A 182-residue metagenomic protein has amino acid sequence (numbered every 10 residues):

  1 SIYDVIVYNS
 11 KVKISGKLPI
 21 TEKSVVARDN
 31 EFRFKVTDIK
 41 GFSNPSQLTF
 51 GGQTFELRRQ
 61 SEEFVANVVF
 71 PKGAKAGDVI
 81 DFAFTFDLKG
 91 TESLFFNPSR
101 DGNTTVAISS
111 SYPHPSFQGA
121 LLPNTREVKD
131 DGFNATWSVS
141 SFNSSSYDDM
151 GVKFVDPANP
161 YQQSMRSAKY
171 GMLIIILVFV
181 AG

Functional and structural regions predicted by a protein language model:
S1-D148: Soluble non-transmembrane domains of integral membrane proteins
L121, S145-G151, K169-I176: Hydrophobic alpha-helical transmembrane segments
V139-S141, D156, A168: Generic secondary-structure transition motif, activating predominantly at the C-termini of alpha-helices
M150-N159: Juxtamembrane membrane-water interface segments that cap and precede transmembrane helices
N159-G182: Core alpha-helical transmembrane segments of integral membrane proteins
